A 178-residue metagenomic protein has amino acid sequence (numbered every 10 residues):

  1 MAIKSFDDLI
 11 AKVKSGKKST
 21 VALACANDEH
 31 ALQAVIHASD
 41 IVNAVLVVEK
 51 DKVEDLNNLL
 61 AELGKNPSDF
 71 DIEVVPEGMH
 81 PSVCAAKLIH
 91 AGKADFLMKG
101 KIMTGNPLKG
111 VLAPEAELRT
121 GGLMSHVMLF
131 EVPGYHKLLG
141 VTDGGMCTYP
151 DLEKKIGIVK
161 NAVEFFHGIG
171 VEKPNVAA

Functional and structural regions predicted by a protein language model:
M1-A177: Anion-binding alpha/beta catalytic cores of soluble intermediary-metabolism enzymes, centered on
